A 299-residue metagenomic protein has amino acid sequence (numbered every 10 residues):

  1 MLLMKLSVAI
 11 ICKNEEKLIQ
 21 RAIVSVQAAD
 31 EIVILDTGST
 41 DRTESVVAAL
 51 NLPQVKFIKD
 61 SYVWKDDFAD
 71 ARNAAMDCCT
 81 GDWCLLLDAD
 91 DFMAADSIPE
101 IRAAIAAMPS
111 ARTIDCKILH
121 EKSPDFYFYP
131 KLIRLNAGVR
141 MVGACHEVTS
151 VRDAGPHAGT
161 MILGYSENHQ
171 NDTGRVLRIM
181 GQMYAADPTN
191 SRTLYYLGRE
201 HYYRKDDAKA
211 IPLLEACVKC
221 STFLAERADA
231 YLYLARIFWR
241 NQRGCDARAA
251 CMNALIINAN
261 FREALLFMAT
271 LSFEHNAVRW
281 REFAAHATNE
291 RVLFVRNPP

Functional and structural regions predicted by a protein language model:
K5-S7, E31: Cell-envelope/extracellular polymer assembly enzymes that use nucleotide-activated donors
I10-A28: Short, well-formed alpha-helical segments that are part of the catalytic scaffolds of diverse glycosyltransferases
K17-Q20, D41-L50, D96: Acidic helix N-cap motif at the loop->helix transition within catalytic regions of sugar-transfer enzymes
S25, D36-V46, W64, D88-F92: A conserved acidic beta->alpha catalytic loop
E44-A74, C78: Conserved donor nucleotide-binding strand/loop of the catalytic core
A69-M76, M93-P212: Catalytic-site signature of metal-activated, phosphate-bearing donor transferases, centered on the GT-A/GT-A-like
C84: Short aromatic/hydrophobic "clamp" motif used to bind/position activated sugar donors
